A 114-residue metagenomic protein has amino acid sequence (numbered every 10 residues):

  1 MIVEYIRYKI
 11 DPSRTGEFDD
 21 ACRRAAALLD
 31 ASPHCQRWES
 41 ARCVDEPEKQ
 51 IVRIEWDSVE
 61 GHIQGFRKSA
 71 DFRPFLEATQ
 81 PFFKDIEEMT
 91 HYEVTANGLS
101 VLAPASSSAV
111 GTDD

Functional and structural regions predicted by a protein language model:
M1-I2, E17, P33-C35: Short, flexible segments with low predicted structural confidence
I2-K9, W38-R67, A105-A109: Short, well-ordered beta-strand segments in beta-rich or mixed alpha/beta enzyme and ligand-binding folds
K9-D20: Short, surface-exposed ligand-recognition loops at beta-strand->loop->(often short) alpha-helix junctions that present
R14-G16, E60-H62, N97: Residue-level signal for secondary-structure boundary sites
R14-T15, A27-D30, S40-R42: Intrinsically disordered, low-complexity segments enriched in polar/charged residues with Gly/Pro, especially when
R24-Q36, E55-T90: An amphipathic, aromatic/His-enriched active-site/gating alpha helix that lines ligand/cofactor pockets
E39-I51, L76-D114: Glycine-rich beta-strand-turn "strand-cap" elements at beta-sheet edges
